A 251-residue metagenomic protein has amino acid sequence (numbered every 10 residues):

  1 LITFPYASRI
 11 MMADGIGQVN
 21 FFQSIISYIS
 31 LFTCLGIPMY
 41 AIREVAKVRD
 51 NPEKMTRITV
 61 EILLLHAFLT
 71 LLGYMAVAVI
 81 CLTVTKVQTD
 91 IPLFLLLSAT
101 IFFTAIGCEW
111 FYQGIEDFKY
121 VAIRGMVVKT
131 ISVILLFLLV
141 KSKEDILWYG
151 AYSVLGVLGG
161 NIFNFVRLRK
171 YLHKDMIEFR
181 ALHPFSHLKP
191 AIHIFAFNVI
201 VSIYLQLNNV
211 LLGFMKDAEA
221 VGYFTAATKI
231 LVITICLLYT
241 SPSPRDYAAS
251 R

Functional and structural regions predicted by a protein language model:
T3, N20-R49, A105-I106, N198-Q206 (+1 more regions): Small-residue-rich midsections of specific transmembrane alpha-helices
F4-I29, I146-L147, S186-P190, I194 (+1 more regions): Interfacial/gating helices of multi-pass transporter permease domains
M11-F22, V48-V60, L71-F102, S142-Y149: Membrane-interface helix-capping segments at transmembrane helix termini in multi-pass transporters
S27, H66, F94-L97, V121 (+5 more regions): Residue-level signature of transmembrane alpha-helical cores of multipass secondary-active transporters and flippases
I91, I101-R124: Membrane-interface junctions at transmembrane-helix termini in multi-pass inner-membrane proteins
I91, S98, A122-K170, P190 (+1 more regions): Hydrophobic alpha-helical transmembrane segments
K119, I146-S153, I162-L205, A220: Interhelical loop/hinge segments that connect adjacent transmembrane helices in multipass membrane
Y239-R251: Single conserved hydrophobic/aromatic residue that forms the stacking wall/gate of nucleotide- or nucleobase-binding
